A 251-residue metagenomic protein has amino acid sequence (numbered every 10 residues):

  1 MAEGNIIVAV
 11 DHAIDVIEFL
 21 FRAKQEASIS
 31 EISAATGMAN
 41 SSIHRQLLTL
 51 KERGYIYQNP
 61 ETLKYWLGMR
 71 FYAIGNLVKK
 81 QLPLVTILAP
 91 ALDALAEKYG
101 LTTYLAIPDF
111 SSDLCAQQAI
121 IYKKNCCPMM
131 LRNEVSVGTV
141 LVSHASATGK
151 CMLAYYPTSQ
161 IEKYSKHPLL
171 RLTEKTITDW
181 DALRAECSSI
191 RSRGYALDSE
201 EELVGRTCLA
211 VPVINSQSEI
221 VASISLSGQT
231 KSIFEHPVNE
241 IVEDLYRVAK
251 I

Functional and structural regions predicted by a protein language model:
M1-K79: N-terminal helix-turn-helix
A2-S28, D93-L95, G100-I120, V248-I251: An N-terminal domain-start capping segment
W66-S165: Amphipathic alpha-helical effector-binding/dimerization core of metabolite-sensing transcriptional regulators
I87-L95, S165-A210, K250: Short, basic/aromatic recognition patches
Q117-Q118, Y195, E219: Residue-level signal for well-ordered, solvent-exposed loop/turn and beta-edge residues enriched in charged/polar side
W180, V204, A222-I251: Juxtadomain coupling helices with adjacent low-complexity linkers
V213-S216: Sensor-regulatory modules in signal-transduction proteins
